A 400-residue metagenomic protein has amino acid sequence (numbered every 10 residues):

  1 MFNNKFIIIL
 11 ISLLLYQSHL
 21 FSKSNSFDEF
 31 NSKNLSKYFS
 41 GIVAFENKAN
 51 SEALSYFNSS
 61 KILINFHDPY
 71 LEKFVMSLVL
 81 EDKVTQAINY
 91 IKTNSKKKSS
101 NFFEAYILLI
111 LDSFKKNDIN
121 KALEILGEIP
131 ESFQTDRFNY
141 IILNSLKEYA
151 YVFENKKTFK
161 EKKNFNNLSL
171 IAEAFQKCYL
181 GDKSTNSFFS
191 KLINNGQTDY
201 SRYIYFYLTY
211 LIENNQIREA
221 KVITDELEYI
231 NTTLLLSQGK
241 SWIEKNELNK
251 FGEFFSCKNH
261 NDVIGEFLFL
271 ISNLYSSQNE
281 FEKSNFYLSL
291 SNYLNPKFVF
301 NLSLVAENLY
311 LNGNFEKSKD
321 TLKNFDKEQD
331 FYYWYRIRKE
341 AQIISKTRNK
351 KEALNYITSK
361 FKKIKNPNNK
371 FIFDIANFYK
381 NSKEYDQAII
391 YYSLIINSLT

Functional and structural regions predicted by a protein language model:
F2-S24: Classical Sec-dependent N-terminal signal peptides that target proteins to the secretory pathway
H19-F74, L80, I88, N101 (+1 more regions): N-terminal leader/linker segments that initiate helical-solenoid repeat arrays
F30-K37, I64-L71, K98-I107, F133-S145 (+9 more regions): Generic helix N-cap/helix-start motif at coil->alpha-helix transitions
N47, E81, K116, E154 (+6 more regions): Structural motif corresponding to the intra-repeat A-B loop/turn of tetratricopeptide repeats
L54-N58, V84-K97, I119-F133, N155-L168 (+7 more regions): Alpha-helical repeat scaffolds
F74-S77, L268, Y275, V305-L309 (+3 more regions): TPR/Sel1-like alpha-solenoid repeat signature
Y207, S237-K258: Hydrophobic/aromatic interaction determinants used to assemble and anchor large protein complexes
